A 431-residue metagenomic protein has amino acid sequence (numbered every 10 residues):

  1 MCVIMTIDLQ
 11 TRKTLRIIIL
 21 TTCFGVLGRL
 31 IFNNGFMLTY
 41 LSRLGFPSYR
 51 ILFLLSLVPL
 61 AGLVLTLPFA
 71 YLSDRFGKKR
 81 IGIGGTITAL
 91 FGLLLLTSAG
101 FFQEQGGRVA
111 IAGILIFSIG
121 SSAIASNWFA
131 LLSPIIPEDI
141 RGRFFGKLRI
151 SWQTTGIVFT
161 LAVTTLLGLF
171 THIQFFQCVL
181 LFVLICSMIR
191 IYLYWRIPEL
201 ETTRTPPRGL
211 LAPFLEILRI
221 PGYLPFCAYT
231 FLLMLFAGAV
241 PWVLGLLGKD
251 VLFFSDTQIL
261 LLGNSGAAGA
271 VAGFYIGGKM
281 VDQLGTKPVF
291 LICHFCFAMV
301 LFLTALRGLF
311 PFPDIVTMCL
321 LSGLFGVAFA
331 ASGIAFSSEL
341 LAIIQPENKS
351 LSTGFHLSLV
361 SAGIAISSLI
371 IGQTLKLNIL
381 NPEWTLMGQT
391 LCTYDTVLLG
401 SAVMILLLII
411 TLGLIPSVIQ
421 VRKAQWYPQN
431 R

Functional and structural regions predicted by a protein language model:
C2-L15, E199-A228, R422-R431: Juxtamembrane intracellular "pre-TM" segments in multi-pass secondary transporters
C2-V64, G222-G263, G372: Helix-loop boundary and gating motifs at the non-cytosolic
C23, Q105-I124, D314-S332: Hydrophobic core of transmembrane alpha-helices in multi-pass small-molecule transporters, especially MFS/SLC-type
T39-R43, D74, T97-F101, G156-Q177 (+1 more regions): Transmembrane alpha-helix termini and helix-breaking/packing motifs in multi-pass membrane transporters
L65-K78, L167, G273-T286, L375: Helix-to-loop junctions at the C-terminal end of transmembrane segments in multipass secondary transporters
R75-T88, K147, I173, D282-C296: Cytoplasmic membrane-interface "Motif A"-like loop-to-helix N-cap segments of 12-TM Major Facilitator Superfamily
I87-Q105, F295-P313: C-terminal ends and interior cores of transmembrane alpha-helices in multi-pass membrane transporters/permeases
A123-I136, A331-Q345: Intracellular juxtamembrane helix-capping segments at the cytosolic ends of symmetry-related transmembrane helices
